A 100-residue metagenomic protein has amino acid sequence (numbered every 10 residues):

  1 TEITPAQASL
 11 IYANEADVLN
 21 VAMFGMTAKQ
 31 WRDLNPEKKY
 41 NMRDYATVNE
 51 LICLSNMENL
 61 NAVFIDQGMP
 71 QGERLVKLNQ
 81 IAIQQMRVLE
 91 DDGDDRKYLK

Functional and structural regions predicted by a protein language model:
T1-K100: Positively charged, phosphate-engaging catalytic surfaces used for nucleic-acid and nucleotide handling
